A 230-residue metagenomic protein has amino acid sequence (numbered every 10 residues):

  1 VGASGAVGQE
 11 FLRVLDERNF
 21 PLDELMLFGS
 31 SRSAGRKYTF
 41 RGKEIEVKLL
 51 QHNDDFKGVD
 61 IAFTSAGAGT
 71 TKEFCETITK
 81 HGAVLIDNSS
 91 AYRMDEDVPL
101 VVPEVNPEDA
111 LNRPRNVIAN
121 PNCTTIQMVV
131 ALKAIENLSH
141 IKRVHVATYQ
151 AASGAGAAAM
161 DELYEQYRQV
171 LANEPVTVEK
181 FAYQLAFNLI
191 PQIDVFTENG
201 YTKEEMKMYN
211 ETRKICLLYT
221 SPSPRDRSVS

Functional and structural regions predicted by a protein language model:
V1-L185, L217-L218: N-terminal Rossmann-like NAD(P) cofactor-binding subdomain of oxidoreductases, focused on the glycine-rich
Y149, I190-D194, R225: Histidine- and/or cysteine-centered catalytic micro-motif in compact active-site loops
Q166-M208, T212: An anion/pyrophosphate-binding glycine-rich loop and adjacent beta-alpha core in soluble alpha-beta enzymes
Y219-D226: Conserved small/polar residues in nucleotide/adenosyl-binding loops
